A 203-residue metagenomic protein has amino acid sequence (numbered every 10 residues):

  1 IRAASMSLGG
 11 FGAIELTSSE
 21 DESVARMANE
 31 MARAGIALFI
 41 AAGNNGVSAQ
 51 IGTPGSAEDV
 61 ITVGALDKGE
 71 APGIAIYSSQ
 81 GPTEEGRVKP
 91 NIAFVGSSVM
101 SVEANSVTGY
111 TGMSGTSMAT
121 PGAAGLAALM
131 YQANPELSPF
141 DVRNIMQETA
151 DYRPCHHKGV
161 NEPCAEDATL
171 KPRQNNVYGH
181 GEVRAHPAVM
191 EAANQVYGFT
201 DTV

Functional and structural regions predicted by a protein language model:
I1-D59, E70, E84-R87, A104-T120: Substrate-binding/access-modulating region of protease and related hydrolase catalytic domains
R2-A4, Q50, G96-R173, Y178: Hydrolase catalytic cores
G10, D67-G69, T83, S98-M100 (+3 more regions): Active-site/binding-pocket entry motifs
N29-R33, G43, A65-K68, A128-P135 (+3 more regions): Sec-exported extracytoplasmic/periplasmic mature domains
G43, Q174-V177, G181-V203: Secreted peptidase-domain scaffold signal
D59-T62, E136: Glycine-centered tight turns that cap/initiate beta-strands
A75-S101: Internal glycine-rich alpha/beta core junctions
